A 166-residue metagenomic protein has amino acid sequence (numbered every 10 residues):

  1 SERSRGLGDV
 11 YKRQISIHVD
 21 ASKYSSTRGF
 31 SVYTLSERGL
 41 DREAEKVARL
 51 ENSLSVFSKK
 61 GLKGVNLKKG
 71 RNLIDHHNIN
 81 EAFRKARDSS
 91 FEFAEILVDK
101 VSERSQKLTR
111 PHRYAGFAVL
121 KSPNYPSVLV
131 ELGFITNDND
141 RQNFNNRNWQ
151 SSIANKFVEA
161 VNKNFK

Functional and structural regions predicted by a protein language model:
S1-Y11: Single conserved hydrophobic/aromatic residue that forms the stacking wall/gate of nucleotide- or nucleobase-binding
I15: Structured binding elements
S22-F57: A short, glycine/acidic-enriched catalytic loop
T27-V32, R49, K60, Q106-A118: Active-site-adjacent substrate-recognition loops and nearby beta-strands within hydrolase catalytic domains
R42, A48-N80: Extracytoplasmic segments of membrane-associated envelope/inner-membrane machinery
I74-K166: Active-site-adjacent mobile loop/cap segments within catalytic or ligand-binding domains
